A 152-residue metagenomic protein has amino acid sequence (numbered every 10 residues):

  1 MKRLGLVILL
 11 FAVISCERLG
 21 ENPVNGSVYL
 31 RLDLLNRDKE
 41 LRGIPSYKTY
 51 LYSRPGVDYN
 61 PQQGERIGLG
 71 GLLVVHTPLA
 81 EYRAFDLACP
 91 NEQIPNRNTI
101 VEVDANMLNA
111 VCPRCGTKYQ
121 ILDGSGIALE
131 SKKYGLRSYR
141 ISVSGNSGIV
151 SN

Functional and structural regions predicted by a protein language model:
M1-L4: Positively charged n-region of N-terminal signal peptides that target proteins for export
L6-I8, N22-P23: Short helix-onset patch at the extreme N-terminus, typifying the N->h transition of secretory signal peptides
L9, Y82, A105-L108: Residue-level signal for mature regions of secreted extracellular proteins and peptides
A12-S15: C-terminal motif of bacterial Sec signal peptides marking the signal peptidase cleavage site
L19-V103, Q120, R137-N152: N-terminal pre-ligand scaffold of iron-sulfur
V103-C115, G126-Y139: Short cysteine/histidine-rich metal-coordination sites, predominantly Zn2+-binding motifs
D123: Short, flexible helix/strand-to-coil boundary loops that buttress conserved ligand/catalytic motifs in alpha/beta
